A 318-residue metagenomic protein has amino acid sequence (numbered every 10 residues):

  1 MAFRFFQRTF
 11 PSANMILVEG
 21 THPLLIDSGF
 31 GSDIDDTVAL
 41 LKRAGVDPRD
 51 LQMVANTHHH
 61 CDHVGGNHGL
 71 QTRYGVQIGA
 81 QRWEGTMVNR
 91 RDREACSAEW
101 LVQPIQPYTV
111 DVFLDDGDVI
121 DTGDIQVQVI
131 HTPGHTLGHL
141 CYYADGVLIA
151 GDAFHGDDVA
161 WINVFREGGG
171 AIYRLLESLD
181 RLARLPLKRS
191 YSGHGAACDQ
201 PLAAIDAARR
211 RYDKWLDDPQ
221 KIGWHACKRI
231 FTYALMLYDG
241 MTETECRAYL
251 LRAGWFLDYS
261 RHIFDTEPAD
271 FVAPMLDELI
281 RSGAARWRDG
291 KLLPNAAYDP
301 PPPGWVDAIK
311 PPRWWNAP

Functional and structural regions predicted by a protein language model:
M1-P48, C141-G151, H155-G156: Conserved beta-strand hairpin/beta-sheet module of binuclear metal-dependent hydrolase folds, prominently
M15, Q52, G65, Y74 (+3 more regions): A structural signal for the main folded, soluble domain(s) of proteins
L25-D27, M53-N56, V129-H131: Short catalytic-loop micro-motif centered on adjacent basic/acidic residues
F30-D35, K42-D121: Active-site HxH/HxHxD metal-binding segment of metal-dependent hydrolases
F30-S32, Q126-P133, L137-Q220: Metallo-beta-lactamase
D33, V112, G170-R174, E267-F271: Soluble or luminal CAZymes and related metallo-dependent hydrolases
T37-L40, G66, S178, A208: A general structural detector for well-ordered alpha-helical segments in enzyme core domains, enriched
W224-P318: C-terminal regulatory/interaction regions
